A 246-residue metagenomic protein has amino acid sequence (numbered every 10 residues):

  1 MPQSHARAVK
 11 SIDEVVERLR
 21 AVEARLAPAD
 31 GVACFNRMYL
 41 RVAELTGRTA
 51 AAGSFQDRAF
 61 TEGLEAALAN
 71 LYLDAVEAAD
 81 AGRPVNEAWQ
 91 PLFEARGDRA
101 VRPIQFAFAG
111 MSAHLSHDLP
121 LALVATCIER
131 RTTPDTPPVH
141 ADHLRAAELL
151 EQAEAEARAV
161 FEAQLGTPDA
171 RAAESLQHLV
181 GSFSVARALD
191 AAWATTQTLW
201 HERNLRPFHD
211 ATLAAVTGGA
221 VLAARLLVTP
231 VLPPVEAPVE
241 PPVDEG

Functional and structural regions predicted by a protein language model:
M1-N70: Long alpha-helical, hydrophobic tracts
M1-V22, R158-L176, G181: Solvent-exposed, charged interface segments at domain starts and junctions
V22-R25, A29, L45, T49-A52 (+11 more regions): Surface-exposed polar/charged interaction patches
L40-T133: Long acidic/polar interaction regions in large eukaryotic complex-forming proteins
L64-E65, Y72, R130-T133, P137-A141 (+7 more regions): Charge-rich, low-complexity amphipathic helices in intrinsically disordered tails/linkers adjacent to domains
P120-L176: Short helix-loop boundary/capping segments
L179-G246: A cross-kingdom marker for long, charged
